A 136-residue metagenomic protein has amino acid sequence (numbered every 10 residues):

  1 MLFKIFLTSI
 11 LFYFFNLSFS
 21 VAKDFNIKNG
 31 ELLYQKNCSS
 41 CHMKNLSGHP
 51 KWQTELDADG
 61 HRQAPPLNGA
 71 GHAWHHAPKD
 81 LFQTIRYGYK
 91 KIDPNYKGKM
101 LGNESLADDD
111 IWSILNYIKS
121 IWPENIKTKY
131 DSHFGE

Functional and structural regions predicted by a protein language model:
M1-I5: Positively charged n-region of N-terminal signal peptides that target proteins for export
F6-N16: Bacterial N-terminal signal peptides
S18-Y34, K44, K129: Electrostatic cytochrome c docking/interface patches
N26, A77, L106-D110: An acidic site on a long C-lobe helix of protein kinase domains
G30, Y34-K44, M100, I114-I118: The canonical Cys-X-X-Cys-His
E31, S47-F82, G102-S105: Gly/Gly-Pro-rich "capping" loops immediately C-terminal to redox-active cysteine motifs in periplasmic/lumenal
P50-Q53, Y96, I126-Y130: Short, solvent-exposed loop/turn and secondary-structure capping segments
A64-G71, T84-I121, Y130-F134: Axial heme c-ligation environment in periplasmic c-type cytochrome domains
